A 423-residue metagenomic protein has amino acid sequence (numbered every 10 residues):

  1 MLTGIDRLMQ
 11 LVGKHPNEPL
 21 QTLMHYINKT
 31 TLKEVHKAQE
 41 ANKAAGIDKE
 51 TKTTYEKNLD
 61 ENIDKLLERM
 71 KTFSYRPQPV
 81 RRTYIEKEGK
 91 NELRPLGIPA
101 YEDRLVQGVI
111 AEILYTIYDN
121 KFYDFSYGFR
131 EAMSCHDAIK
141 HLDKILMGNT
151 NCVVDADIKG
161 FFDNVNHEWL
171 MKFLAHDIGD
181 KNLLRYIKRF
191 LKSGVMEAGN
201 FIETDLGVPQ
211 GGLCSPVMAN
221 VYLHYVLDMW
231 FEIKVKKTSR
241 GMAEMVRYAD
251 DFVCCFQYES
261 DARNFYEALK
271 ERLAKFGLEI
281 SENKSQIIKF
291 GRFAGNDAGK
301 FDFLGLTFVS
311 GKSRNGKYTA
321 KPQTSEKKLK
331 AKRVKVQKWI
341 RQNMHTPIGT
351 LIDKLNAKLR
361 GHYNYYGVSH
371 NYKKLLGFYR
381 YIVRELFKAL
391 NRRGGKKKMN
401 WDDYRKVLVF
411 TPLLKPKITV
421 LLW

Functional and structural regions predicted by a protein language model:
M1-D60, D64: Non-catalytic, polymerase-adjacent accessory regions of viral genome-replication enzymes
I27-L32, P79-R81, E88-G89, L191 (+2 more regions): Core structural elements
R69-M70, S74-Y84, K121-I288, K300: Conserved polymerase palm-domain catalytic core
P95, E203-V208, A320-K321, Q337-L351 (+2 more regions): Short, solvent-exposed helix-loop connector elements
G97, E102-A111, S126, I139 (+1 more regions): Duplex nucleic acid-engaging cores and interfaces of nucleic-acid transaction enzymes
K192, E279-P347: A conserved non-catalytic segment of reverse transcriptases and RNA-directed RNA polymerases corresponding to the late
E244-Y248, S285-F293, K354-K358, L375-I382 (+1 more regions): A glycine-rich phosphate-binding loop feature that marks nucleotide/adenosyl-phosphate handling sites
E385, L390, G394-W423: Extended C-terminal regions of large enzymes
